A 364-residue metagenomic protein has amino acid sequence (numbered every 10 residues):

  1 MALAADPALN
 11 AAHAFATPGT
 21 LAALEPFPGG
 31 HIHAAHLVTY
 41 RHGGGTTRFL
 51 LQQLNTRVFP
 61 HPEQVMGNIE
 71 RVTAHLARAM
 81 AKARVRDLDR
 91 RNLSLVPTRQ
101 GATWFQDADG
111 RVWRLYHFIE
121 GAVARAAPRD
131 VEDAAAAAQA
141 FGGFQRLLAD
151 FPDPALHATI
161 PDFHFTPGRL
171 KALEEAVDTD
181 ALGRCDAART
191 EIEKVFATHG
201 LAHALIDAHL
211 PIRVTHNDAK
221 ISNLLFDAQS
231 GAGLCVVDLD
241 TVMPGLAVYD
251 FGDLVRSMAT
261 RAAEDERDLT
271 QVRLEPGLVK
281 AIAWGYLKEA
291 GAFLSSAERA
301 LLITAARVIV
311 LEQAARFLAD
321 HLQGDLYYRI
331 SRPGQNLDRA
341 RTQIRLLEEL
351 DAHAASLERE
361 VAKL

Functional and structural regions predicted by a protein language model:
M1-E25: Juxta-kinase regulatory segment immediately upstream of eukaryotic protein kinase catalytic domains
P7-A11, V72, I282: Generic structural signal for hydrophobic residues
L24-R41, G45-K171, A247, M258 (+5 more regions): Conserved ATP-binding subdomain of kinase catalytic cores across diverse folds
E25-G29, Q52-E63, I119-A135, Q139 (+7 more regions): ATP-dependent phospho-/nucleotidyl transfer catalytic cores
P60-H61, F226-L294, I330-N336: Active-site Asp-x-Gly
Q64, A136, L246, G277-A281 (+4 more regions): Generic recognition of stable, solvent-exposed alpha-helical segments in well-folded globular domains
A283-S331: C-terminal hydrophobic structural anchor segments that stabilize assembly/packing rather than catalytic chemistry
L350-A354: Long, compositionally biased intrinsically disordered regions
